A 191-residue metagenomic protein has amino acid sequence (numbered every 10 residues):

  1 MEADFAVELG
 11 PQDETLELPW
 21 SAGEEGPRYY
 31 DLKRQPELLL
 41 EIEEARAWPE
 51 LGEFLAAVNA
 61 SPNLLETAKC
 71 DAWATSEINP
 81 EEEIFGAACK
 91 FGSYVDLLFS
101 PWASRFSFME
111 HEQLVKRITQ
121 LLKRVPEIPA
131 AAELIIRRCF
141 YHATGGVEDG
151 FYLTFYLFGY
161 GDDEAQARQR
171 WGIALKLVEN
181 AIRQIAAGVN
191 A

Functional and structural regions predicted by a protein language model:
M1-K90: N-terminal low-complexity, intrinsically disordered segments
E2, G26-P27, D96, R137-R138 (+1 more regions): Generic intrinsically disordered, low-complexity segments enriched for polar/acidic and small residues
A6, Y30-D31, S100, S107-M109: Compositionally biased, low-structure terminal segments
E41-L55, P101-H111, D163-E164: Short, structured coil/loop segments at alpha-helix boundaries
A72-W73, L98-A103, F158-D162: Short, flexible beta-strand-to-coil junctions
W73, I84-F91, F140-F151: Short, ordered beta-strand-loop transition motifs
F85-S104, F151-F155: Short glycine-rich, basic-tinged beta-strand/loop micro-motifs
S107-H142, V147-A191: Ampiphathic alpha-helical segments that act as solvent-exposed interaction surfaces
